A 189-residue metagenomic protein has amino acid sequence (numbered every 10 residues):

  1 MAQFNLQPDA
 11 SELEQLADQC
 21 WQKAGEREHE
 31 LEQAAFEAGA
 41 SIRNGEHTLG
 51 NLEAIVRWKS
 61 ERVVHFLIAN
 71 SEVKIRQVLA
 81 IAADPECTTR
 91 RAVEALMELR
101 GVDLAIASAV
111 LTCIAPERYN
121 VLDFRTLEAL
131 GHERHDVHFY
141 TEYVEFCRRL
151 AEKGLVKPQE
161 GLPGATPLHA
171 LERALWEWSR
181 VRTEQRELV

Functional and structural regions predicted by a protein language model:
M1-E53, Y119-V189: C-terminal accessory module of base-excision DNA glycosylases/AP lyases that mediates lesion recognition and DNA
S41-E98: Alpha-helical ds-nucleic-acid-binding substructure associated with the helix-hairpin-helix region of base-excision DNA
V93, A107, D123: Generic structural marker for isolated residues within well-ordered, non-membrane alpha-helices of soluble domains
M97-R100, L111: Amphipathic, non-transmembrane alpha-helical scaffold segments
A107-C113: Short hydrophobic alpha-helical segments that form membrane-spanning helices or hydrophobic packing faces of helical
P116: A donor-sugar binding/catalytic signature common to diverse glycosyltransferases and related nucleotide-sugar
